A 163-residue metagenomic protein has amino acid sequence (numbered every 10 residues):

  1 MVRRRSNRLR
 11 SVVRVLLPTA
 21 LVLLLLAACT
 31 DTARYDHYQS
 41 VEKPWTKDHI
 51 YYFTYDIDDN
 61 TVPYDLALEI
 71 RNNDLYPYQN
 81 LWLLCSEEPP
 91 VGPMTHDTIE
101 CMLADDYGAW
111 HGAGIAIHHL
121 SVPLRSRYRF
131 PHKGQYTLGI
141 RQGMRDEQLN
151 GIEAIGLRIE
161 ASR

Functional and structural regions predicted by a protein language model:
V2-T19: Bacterial N-terminal signal peptides that target proteins for export
L25-A28: C-terminal motif of bacterial Sec signal peptides marking the signal peptidase cleavage site
T30-A33: Bacterial signal peptide processing site
H49-Y78: Post-signal-peptide N-terminal segment of Sec-exported extracytoplasmic proteins
T61-L68, Y128-M144: Noncatalytic modules at the cell exterior or secretory-pathway interfaces, chiefly beta-strand-rich lectin/adhesion
N73-L75, H119-L124, Y128-R129, Q142-I152: Short acidic/polar inter-strand loop motif in beta-rich domains
L83-E88, R145-R163: Exposed low-complexity, polar/acidic, P/S/T/G-rich flexible segments that act as propeptides, protease-susceptible
I99-F130: An anionic, turn-rich surface loop/hairpin at beta-sheet edges that serves as a generic interaction/coordination patch
